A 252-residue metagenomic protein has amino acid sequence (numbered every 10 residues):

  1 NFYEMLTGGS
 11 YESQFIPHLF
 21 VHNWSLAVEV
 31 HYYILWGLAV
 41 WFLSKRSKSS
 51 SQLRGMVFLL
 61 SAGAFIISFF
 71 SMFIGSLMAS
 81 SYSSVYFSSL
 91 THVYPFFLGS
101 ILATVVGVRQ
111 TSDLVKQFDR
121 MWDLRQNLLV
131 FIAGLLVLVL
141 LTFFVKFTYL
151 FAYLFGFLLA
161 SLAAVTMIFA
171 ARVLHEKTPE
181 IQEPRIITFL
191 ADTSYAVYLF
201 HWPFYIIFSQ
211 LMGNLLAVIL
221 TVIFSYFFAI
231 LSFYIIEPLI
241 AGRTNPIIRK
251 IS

Functional and structural regions predicted by a protein language model:
N1-I248: Membrane-interface helix/loop caps of multi-pass membrane proteins
